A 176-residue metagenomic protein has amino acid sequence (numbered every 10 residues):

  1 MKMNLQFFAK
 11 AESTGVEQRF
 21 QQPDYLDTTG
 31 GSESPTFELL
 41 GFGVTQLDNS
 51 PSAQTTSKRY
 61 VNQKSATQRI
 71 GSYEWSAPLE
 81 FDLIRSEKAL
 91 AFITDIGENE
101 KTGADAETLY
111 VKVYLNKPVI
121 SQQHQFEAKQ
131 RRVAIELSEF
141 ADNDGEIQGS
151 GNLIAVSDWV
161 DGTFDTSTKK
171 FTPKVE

Functional and structural regions predicted by a protein language model:
K2, Q22-Y25, G97, Y114: Intrinsically disordered, low-complexity peptide-like regions
K2-A11, S150, I154-E176: Protruding loop/beta-arch "assembly-hinge" segments enriched in small, turn-prone residues
L5-Q6, Q18, P35, L40 (+3 more regions): Short non-domain terminal segments
A9-R85, R132-I147: Solvent-exposed edge beta-strands and adjacent loop segments that serve as assembly or binding interfaces
T45-Q46, K112-D161: Short beta-strand and beta-hairpin "edge-sheet" elements
T55-Y60, G97-N99, G151, K169-P173: Generic alpha-helical propensity signal that fires on short helical segments and nearby coil/disordered stretches
Q63-Q130, D161-K170: Extracellular/virion structural assembly segments
